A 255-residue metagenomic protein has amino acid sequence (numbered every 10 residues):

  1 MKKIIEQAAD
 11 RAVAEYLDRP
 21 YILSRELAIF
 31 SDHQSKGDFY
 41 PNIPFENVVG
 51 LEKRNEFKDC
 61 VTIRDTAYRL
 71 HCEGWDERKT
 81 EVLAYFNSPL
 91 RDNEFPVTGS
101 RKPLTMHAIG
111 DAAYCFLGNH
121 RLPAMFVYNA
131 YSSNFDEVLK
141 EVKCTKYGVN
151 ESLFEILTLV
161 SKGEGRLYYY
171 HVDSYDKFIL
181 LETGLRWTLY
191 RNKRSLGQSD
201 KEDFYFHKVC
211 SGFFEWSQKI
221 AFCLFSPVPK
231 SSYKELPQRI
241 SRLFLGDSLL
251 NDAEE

Functional and structural regions predicted by a protein language model:
M1-A112: Short alpha-helix boundary/capping and kink motifs at helix termini
K2-Q7, I156-G163: Charged/polar, low-hydrophobicity segments characteristic of intrinsically disordered regions and flexible loops
Y16, Y21, Y40, Y68 (+9 more regions): Sequence-level detector for tyrosine residue identity
V48-V49, T66-E81, N129, K140-T145 (+4 more regions): Generic hydrophobic, helix-prone segments enriched in Leu/Val/Ile
V97-L159: A short, basic-hydrophobic beta/loop patch
E164-E255: C-terminal interaction module
